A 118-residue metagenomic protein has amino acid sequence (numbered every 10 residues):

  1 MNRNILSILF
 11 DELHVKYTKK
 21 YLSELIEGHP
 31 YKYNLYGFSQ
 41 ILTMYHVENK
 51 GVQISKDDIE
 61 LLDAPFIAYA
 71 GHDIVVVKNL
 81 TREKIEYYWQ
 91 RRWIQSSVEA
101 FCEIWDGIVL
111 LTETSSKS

Functional and structural regions predicted by a protein language model:
N2, K32-L61: Contiguous, structured surface segment used for ligand recognition
N2-L13, T18, I26-Y33, I59-V75 (+1 more regions): Noncatalytic regulatory segments and standalone regulatory/sensor domains
Y21: Acidic/histidine-rich, surface-exposed loop or edge segments in extracytoplasmic proteins
